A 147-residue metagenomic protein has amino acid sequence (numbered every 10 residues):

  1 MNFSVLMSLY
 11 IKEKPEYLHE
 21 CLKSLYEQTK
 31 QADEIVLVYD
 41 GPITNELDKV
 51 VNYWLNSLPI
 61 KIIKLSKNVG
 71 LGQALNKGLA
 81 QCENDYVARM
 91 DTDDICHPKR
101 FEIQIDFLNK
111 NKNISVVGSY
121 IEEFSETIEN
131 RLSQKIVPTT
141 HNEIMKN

Functional and structural regions predicted by a protein language model:
M1-N147: Nucleotide-sugar donor-binding/catalytic module of glycosyltransferases that assemble extracellular/cell-envelope
